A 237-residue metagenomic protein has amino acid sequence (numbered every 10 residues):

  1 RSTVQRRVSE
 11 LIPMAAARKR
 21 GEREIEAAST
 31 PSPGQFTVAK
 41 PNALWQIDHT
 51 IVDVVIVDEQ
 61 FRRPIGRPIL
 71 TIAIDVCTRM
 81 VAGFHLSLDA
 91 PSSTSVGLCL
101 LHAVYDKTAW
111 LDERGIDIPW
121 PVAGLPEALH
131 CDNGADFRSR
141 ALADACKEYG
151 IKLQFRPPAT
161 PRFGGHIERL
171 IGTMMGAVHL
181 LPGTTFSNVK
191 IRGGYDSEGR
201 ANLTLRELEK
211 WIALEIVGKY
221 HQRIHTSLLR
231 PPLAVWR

Functional and structural regions predicted by a protein language model:
R1-T3: Short, basic interhelical loop/turn and adjoining N-cap of the next helix at nucleic-acid- or acidic-partner-contacting
Q5, G66-R67, D89-A90, H102-Y105 (+2 more regions): Amphipathic alpha-helical scaffolding segments
R6-I72, M80-A82, S92-C99, L111: Mobile-element integrase/transposase regions, centering on the N-terminal DNA-binding/Zn-coordinating module
T50, C77, H85, G134: Anionic group-transfer/hydrolysis microenvironments
R62-R63, H85-S93, A135, T160-F163: Alpha-helix N-cap/helix-initiation motif
C77-G83, S92-S95, V104, L142 (+1 more regions): C-terminal regulatory/effector modules of DNA-binding transcriptional regulators
H85-W120: Active-site beta-loop-alpha junctions of metal-dependent nucleic acid enzymes, especially the RNase H-like/DDE
I118-E127, N133-R237: Globin-like tetrapyrrole-binding proteins
